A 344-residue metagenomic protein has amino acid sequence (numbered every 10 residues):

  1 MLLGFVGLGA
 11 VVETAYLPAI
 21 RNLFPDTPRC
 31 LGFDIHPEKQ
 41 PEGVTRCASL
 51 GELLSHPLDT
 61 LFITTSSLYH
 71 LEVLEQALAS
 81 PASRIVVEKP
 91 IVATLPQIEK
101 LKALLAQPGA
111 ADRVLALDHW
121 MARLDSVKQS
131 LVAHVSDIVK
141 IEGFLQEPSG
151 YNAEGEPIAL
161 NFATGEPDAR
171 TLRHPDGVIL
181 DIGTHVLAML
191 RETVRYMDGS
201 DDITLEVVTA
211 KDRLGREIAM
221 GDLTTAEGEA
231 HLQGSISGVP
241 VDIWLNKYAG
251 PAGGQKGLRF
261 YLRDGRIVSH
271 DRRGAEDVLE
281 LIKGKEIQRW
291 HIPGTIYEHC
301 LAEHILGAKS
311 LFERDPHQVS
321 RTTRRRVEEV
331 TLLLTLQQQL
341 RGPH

Functional and structural regions predicted by a protein language model:
M1-G43: N-terminal Rossmann-like dinucleotide-binding module
G9-V11, S66-Y69, I91, M121-R123 (+1 more regions): Short beta->alpha connector loops
T27, S80-R84, A110-R113: A short helix->loop->beta-strand "cap" motif at the edges of active sites that frequently abuts
E42-V86, P90-L104, S130: Beta-loop-alpha module in the N-terminal Rossmann-like domain of NAD(P)-dependent dehydrogenases, especially those
T60, I91-A159: A contiguous active-site-proximal alpha/beta segment in oxidoreductase catalytic domains
T60-I63, T209-K211, A302-H344: C-terminal helix-rich "cap/oligomerization" subdomain common to oxidoreductases
T164-P240, N246-A252, T331: Rossmann-like dinucleotide-binding domain that binds NAD(P)(H)
M220-E229, Q233-H304: NAD(P)-dinucleotide binding in Rossmann-like oxidoreductases
